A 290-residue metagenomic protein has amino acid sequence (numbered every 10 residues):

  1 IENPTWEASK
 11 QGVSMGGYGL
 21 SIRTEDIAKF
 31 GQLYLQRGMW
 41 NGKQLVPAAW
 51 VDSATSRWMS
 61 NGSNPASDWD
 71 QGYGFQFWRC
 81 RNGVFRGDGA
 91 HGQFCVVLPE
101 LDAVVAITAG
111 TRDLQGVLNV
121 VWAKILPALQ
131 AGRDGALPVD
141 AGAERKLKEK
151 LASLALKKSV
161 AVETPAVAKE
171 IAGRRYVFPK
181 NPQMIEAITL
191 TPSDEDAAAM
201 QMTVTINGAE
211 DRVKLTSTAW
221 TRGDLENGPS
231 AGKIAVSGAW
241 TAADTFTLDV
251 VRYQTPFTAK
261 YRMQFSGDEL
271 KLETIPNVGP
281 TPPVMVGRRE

Functional and structural regions predicted by a protein language model:
I1-Y18, I22: Active-site helix/loop module of the DD-peptidase/beta-lactamase fold, centered on the serine-lysine SxxK catalytic
E2-T5, V51-V105: Active-site Gly/Thr loop motif
G16, R23, W50, Y73 (+3 more regions): Residues that flank catalytic or metal-binding motifs in active/ligand-binding sites
Y18-M39, Q93-G110, W122: Active-site-proximal alpha-helical segments within enzyme catalytic domains
R23-Y34, W40-N61: A conserved catalytic-loop motif detector
Q76, N82, D88, L98-P99 (+2 more regions): Low-complexity, Gly/Ser/Thr/Pro-rich intrinsically disordered linker/tail segments
G92, G110-R112, Y253, N277: Short, glycine-/Ser/Thr-/acidic-enriched flexible segments
P138-E290: Peripheral terminal and inter-domain segments
